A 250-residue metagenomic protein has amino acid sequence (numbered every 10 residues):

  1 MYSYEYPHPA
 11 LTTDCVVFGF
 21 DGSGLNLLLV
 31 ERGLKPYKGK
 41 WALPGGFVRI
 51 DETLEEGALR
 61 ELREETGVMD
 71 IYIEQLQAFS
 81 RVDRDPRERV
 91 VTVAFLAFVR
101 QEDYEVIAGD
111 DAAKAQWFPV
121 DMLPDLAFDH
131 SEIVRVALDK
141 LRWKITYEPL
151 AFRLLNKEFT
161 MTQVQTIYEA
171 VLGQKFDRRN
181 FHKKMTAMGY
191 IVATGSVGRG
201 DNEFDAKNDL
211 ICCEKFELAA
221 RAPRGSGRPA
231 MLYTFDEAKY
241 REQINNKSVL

Functional and structural regions predicted by a protein language model:
Y2-A42: N-terminal strand-loop-strand
P9-T13, E55-L59, G67-V106, D111 (+4 more regions): Active-site segment of metal-dependent pyrophosphate-handling enzymes, primarily the Nudix hydrolase catalytic core
L27, E31-L34, K38, G45 (+3 more regions): Short, His- and charge-rich active-site/binding loops that engage polyanionic ligands
P44, A58, L62: Hydrophobic alpha-helical positions that pack around
L96, V106-I145, L154-Q163, I167 (+4 more regions): NUDIX/MutT-family hydrolases
T166-K175: Short helix-coil junctions and helix-kink-helix linkers
A193, V197-L250: Long, intrinsically disordered, low-complexity Ser/Thr/Pro-rich regulatory/activation regions of nuclear proteins
